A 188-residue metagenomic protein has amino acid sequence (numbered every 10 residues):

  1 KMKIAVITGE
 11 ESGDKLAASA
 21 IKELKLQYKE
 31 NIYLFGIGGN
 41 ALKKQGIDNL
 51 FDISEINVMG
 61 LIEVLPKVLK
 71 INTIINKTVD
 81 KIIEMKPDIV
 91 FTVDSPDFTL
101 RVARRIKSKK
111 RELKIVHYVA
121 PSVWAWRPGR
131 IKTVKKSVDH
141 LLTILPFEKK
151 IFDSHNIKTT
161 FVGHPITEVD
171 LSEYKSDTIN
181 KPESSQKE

Functional and structural regions predicted by a protein language model:
M2-K3, S185-E188: Charged active-site motifs of nucleotide-sugar-dependent glycosyltransferases
A5-P182: Active-site and donor-binding regions of nucleotide-sugar-utilizing enzymes
